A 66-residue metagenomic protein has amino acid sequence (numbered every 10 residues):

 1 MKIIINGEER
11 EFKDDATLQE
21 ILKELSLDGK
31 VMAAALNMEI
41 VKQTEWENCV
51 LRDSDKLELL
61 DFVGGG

Functional and structural regions predicted by a protein language model:
M1: Short boundary/loop segments of OB/S1/cold-shock single-stranded nucleic-acid-binding domains
I4, E11-W46: Compact, glycine-rich, soluble single-domain proteins
G7, S54-L57: Loop/turn positions that initiate beta-strands
A34, L57-L59: Generic recognition of well-ordered secondary-structure surfaces with a strong bias for beta-strand segments
G65-G66: Short, Lys/Arg- and Gly-enriched loop/turn segments at beta-strand edges
